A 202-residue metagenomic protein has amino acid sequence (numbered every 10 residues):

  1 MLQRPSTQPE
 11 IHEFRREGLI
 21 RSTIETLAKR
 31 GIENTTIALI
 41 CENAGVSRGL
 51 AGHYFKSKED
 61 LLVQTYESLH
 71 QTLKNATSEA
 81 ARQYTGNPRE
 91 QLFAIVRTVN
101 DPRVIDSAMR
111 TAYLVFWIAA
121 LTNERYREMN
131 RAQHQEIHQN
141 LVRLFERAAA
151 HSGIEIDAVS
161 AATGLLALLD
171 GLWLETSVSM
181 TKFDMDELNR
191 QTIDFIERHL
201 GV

Functional and structural regions predicted by a protein language model:
M1-F14: N-terminal intrinsically disordered/low-complexity leader segments
M1-Q3, A94-T98, H138-R147, T163 (+2 more regions): C-terminal peripheral helix-coil segments that are non-catalytic and often amphipathic
G18, S22-D60, Q64: Helix-turn-helix
G18, S22-K29, A76-A80, A112 (+2 more regions): Solvent-exposed, amphipathic alpha-helical segments
F55, V115-T122: Short helix-capping/turn signature of helix-turn-helix
Q64, S78-A108, A158-L165: Hydrophobic alpha-helical connector segments
E67-L73: Short, basic, alpha-helical segments at the C-terminal edge of helix-turn-helix-like DNA-binding modules
S78, I105-L114, E124-A149, R190-D194: Amphipathic alpha-helical packing segments from all-alpha helical-bundle domains
